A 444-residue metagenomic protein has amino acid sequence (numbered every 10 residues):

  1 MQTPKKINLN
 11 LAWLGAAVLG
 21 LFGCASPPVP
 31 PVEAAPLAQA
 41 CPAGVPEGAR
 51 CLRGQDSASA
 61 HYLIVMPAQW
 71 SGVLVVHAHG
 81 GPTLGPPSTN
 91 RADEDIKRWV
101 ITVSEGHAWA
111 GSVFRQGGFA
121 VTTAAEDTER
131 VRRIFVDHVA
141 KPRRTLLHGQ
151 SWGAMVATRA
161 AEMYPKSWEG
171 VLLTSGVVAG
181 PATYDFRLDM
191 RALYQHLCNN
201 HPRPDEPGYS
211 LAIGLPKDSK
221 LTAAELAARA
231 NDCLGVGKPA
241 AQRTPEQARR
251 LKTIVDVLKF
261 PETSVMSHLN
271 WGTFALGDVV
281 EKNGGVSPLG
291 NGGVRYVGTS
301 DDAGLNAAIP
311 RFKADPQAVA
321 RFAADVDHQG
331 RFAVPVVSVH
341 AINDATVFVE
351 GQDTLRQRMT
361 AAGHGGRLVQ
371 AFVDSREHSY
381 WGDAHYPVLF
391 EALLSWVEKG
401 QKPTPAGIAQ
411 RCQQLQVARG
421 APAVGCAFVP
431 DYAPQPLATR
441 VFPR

Functional and structural regions predicted by a protein language model:
L21-G23: C-terminal motif of bacterial Sec signal peptides marking the signal peptidase cleavage site
P30-P42, V177-D327: Accessory cap/linker subdomain of secreted extracellular hydrolases
P46, N231-F274, D278-N291, A333-V334 (+1 more regions): Alpha/beta-hydrolase-fold serine-hydrolase catalytic core, especially in secreted/extracellular enzymes
Q69-W70, V131-S151, S167: Gly/Ser-rich "nucleophile elbow"/oxyanion-hole loop immediately N-terminal to the catalytic nucleophile in hydrolases
G72-G81: Short beta-strand element of the alpha/beta-hydrolase
R144-N199: Primarily recognizes the serine-hydrolase "nucleophile elbow" in alpha/beta-hydrolase and SGNH/GDSL folds
S338-H340: Short beta-strand/loop motif that positions the catalytic acidic residue of the alpha/beta-hydrolase fold
T346-G351: Conserved alpha/beta-hydrolase "acid-adjacent" motif
